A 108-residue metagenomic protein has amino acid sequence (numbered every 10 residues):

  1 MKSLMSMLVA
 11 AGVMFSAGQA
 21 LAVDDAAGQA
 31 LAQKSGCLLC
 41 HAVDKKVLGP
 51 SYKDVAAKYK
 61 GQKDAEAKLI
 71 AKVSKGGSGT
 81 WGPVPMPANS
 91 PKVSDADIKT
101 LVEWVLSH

Functional and structural regions predicted by a protein language model:
M1-D25, W104-H108: Post-cleavage N-terminal segment of exported redox proteins
G18-A32, K58-Q62: Electrostatic cytochrome c docking/interface patches
D24, V43, P50-K53: Conserved N-terminal glycine/acidic-rich loop preference
D24-A27, A65, L69, S94-I98: Stable alpha-helical elements in mature extracytoplasmic
S35-V43, L101: The canonical Cys-X-X-Cys-His
H41, S74, V105-L106: Protein kinase-like catalytic domain
L48-A57, K72-T100: Axial heme c-ligation environment in periplasmic c-type cytochrome domains
